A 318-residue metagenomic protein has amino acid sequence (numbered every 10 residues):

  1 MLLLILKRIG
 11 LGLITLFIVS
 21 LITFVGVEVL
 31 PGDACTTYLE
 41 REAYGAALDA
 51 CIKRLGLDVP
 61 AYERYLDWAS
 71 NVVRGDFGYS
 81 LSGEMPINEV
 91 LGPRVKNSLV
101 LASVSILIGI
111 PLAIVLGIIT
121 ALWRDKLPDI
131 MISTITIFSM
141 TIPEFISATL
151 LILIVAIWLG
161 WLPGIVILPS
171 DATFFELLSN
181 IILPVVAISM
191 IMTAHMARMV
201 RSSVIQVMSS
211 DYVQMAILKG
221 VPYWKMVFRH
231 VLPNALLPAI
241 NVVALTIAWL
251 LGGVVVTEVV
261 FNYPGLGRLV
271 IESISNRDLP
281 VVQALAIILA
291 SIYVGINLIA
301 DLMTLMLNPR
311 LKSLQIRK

Functional and structural regions predicted by a protein language model:
L2-L4, G92-P128, E144, I157 (+1 more regions): Alpha-helical transmembrane segments of integral membrane proteins, especially multi-pass inner/plasma-membrane
L6-L16: N-terminal signal-anchor/signal peptide hydrophobic helix marking the start of the first transmembrane segment
G12, S20, E42, I110 (+5 more regions): Residue-level recognition of pore/gate-forming positions within transmembrane alpha-helices of multi-pass
L16-L66, L159-N180: Hydrophobic alpha-helical transmembrane segments of membrane transport/permease proteins and related membrane-embedded
I22-V29, V59, D67-S70, T134-I165 (+1 more regions): Membrane-water interface segments at the C-terminal ends of transmembrane alpha-helices in multi-pass inner-membrane
D58-I114: An internal, D/E-rich "acidic patch" concept
